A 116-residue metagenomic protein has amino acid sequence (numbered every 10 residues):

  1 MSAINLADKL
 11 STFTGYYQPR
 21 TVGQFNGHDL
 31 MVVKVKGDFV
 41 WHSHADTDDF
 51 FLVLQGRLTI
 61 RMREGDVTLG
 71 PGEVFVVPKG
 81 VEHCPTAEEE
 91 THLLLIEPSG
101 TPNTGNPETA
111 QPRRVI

Functional and structural regions predicted by a protein language model:
S2-L10, G23, E88-I116: Double-stranded beta-helix
L6-W41, T47, G105, R114: A short glycine-rich, His/Asp/Glu-containing loop-to-beta-strand
N26, L54-Q55, G70-P71, E89: A cytosolic small-molecule/anion-sensing beta-strand core signal
G27-D29, K36-D38, Q55-T59, D66 (+1 more regions): Short, charged/polar surface micro-motifs in flexible loops or helix N-caps
K34-V35, H44-R61, I96: Short, conserved beta-strand element in jelly-roll/cupin
W41, I60-R61, V77, E82-E88 (+1 more regions): Short beta-strand His + acidic residue motifs that chelate non-heme Fe in jelly-roll/DSBH and cupin folds
M62-R63, P71, A87, G105: Short glycine-/acidic-enriched loop or helix-start segments at secondary-structure transitions that form or flank
R63-K79: Short acidic-glycine-tyrosine-enriched beta hairpin
